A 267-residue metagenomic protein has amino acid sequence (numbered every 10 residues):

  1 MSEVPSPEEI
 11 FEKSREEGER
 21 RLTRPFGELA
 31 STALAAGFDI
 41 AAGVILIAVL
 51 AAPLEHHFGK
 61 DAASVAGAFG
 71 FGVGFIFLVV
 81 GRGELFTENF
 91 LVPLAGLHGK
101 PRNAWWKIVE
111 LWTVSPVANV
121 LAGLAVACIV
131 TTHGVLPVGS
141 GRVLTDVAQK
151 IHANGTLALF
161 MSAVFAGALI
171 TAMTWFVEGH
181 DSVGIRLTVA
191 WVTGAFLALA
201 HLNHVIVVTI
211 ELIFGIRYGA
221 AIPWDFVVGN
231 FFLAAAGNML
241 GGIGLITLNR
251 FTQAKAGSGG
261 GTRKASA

Functional and structural regions predicted by a protein language model:
M1-A267: Alpha-helical transmembrane segments and their helix-helix packing motifs
